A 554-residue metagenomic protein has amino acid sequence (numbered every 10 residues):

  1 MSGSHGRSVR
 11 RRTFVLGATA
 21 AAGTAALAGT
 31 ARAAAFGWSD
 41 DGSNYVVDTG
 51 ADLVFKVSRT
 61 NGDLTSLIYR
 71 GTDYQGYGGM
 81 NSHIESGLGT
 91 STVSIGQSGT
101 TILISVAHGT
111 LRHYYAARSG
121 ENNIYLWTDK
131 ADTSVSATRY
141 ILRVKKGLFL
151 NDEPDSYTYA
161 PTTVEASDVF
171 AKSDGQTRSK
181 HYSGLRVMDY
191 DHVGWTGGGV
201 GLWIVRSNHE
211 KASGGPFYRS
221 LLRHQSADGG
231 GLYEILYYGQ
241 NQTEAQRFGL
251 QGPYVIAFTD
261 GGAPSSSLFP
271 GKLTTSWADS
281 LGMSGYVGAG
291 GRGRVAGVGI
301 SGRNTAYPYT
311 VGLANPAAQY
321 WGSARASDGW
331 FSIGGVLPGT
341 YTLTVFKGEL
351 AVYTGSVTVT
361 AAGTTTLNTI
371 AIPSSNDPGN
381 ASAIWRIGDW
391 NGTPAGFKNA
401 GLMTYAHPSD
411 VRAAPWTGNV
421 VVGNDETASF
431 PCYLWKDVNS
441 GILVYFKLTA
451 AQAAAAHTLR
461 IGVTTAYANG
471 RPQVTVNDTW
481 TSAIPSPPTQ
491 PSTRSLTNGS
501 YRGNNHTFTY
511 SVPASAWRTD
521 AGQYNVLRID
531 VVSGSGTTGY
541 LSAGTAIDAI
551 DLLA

Functional and structural regions predicted by a protein language model:
M1-V9, A18-L27: N-terminal secretory signal peptides
Y77-D129, R139-I141: Extended, loop-rich substrate-binding clefts of extracytoplasmic carbohydrate-active enzymes
H192-Y286: Beta-strand-rich recognition/accessory modules
G293-R303, G329-F331, T369-I370: A short, amphipathic beta-strand motif
P308-S327: Short amphipathic beta-strand segments in non-cytosolic proteins
G329, G339-E349: A short, solvent-exposed beta-strand micro-motif common in secreted/extracellular proteins
E349-N368, I372-S375: Structured interaction patches on ligand/partner-binding surfaces of diverse proteins
N439, Y445-A454, G462-A554: Beta-strand-rich ligand-recognition modules
